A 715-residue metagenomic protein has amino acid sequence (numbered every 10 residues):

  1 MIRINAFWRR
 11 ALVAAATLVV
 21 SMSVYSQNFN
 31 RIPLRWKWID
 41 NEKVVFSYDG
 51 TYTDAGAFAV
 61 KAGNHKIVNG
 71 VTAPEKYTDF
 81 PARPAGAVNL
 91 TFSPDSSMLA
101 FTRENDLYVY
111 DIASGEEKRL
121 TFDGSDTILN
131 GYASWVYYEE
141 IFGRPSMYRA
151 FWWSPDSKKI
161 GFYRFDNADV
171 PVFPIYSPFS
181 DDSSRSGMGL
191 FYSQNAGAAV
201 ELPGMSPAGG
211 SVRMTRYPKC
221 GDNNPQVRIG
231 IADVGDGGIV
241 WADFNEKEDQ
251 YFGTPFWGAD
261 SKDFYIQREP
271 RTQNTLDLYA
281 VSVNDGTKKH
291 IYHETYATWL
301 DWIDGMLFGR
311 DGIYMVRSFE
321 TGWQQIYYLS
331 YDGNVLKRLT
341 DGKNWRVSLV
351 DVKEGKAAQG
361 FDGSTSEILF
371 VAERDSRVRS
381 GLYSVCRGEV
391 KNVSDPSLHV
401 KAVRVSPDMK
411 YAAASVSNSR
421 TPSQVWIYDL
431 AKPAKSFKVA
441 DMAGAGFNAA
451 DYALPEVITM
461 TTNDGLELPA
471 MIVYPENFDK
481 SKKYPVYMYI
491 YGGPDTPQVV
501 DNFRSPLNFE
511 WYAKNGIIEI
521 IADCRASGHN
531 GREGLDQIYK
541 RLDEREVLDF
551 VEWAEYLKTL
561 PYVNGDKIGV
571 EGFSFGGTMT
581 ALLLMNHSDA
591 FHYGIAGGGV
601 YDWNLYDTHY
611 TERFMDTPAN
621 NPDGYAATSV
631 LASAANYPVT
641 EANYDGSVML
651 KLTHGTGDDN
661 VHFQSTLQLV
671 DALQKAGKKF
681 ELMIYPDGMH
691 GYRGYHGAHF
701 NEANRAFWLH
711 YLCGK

Functional and structural regions predicted by a protein language model:
Q27-A57, Y251-P255: Beta-strand-rich domains and repeat architectures in extracellular enzymes and scaffolds, especially beta-propellers
R31-L34, A87-V88, A133-P155, T254-F256 (+3 more regions): Signature of short aromatic-glycine-proline-rich micro-motifs recurring in repeat-based ectodomains
V45-T51, M98-D106, D111, R149-W152 (+12 more regions): Beta-strand C-termini and the immediately following turn/loop, strongest in propeller blades
D54-A73, L120-F151, K159-W241, A431-A445 (+2 more regions): Predominantly five- to eight-bladed beta-propeller fold
G63, I112-G115, D233-G237, V283-G286 (+3 more regions): Short loop/turn segments that connect beta-strands within beta-propeller blades
R83-A87, G124-T127, E246-Q250, E294-L300 (+3 more regions): Short coil/turn segments at the loop-to-beta-strand junctions that recur within blades of beta-propeller repeat folds
R164-R338: Beta-propeller domains
V172, S261, S394, K401-K715: Serine-hydrolase catalytic core recognition
